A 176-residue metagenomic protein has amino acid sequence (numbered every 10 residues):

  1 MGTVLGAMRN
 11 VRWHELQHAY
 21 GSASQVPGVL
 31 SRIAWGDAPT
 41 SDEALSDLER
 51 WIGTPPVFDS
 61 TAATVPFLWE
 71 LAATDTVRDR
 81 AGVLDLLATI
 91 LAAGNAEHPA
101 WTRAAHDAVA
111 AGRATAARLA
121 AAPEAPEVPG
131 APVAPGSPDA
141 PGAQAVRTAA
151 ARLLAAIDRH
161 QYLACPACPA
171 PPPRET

Functional and structural regions predicted by a protein language model:
M1-S24, E127-P138, C165-T176: Actinobacteria-biased recognition of intrinsically disordered, low-complexity terminal regions
G2, R9-T74, R80, L84-A96 (+1 more regions): Alpha-helical solenoid scaffolds in large eukaryotic transport, assembly, and signaling factors
R9-R12, R32, R50, R78-R80 (+8 more regions): Arginine residue identity/basic-tract feature
P39-E43, S60, T64, R78-R80 (+2 more regions): Positions within the helices of HEAT/ARM-like alpha-solenoid repeats
V109-E124, G136-A164, P169-P172: Eukaryote-biased recognition of C-terminal alpha-helical segments
